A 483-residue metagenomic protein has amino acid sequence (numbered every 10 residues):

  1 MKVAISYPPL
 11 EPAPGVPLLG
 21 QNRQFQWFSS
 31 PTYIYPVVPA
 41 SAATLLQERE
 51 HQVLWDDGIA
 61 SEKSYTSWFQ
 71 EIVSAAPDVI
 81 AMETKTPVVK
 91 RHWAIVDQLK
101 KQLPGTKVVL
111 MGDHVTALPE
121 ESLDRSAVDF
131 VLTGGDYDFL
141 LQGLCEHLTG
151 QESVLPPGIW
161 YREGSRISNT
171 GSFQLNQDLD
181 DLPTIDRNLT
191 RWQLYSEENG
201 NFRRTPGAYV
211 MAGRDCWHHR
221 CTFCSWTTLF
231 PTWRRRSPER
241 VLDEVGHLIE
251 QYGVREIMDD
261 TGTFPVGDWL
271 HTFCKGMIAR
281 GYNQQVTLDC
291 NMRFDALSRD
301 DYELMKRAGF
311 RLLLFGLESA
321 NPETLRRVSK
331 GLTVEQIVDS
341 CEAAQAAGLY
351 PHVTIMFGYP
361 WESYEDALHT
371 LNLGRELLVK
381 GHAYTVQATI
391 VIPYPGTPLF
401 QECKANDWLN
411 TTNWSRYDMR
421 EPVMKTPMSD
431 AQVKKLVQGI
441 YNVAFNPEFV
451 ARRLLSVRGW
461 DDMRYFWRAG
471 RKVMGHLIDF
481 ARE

Functional and structural regions predicted by a protein language model:
K2-I5, I72-V73, D78, P398-F400 (+2 more regions): Radical SAM enzyme core and accessory elements
V3-P31: Short glycine-rich His-centered loop
P12-V16, G267-D268, E323, R327-V328 (+4 more regions): Flexible glycine/acidic-rich beta-alpha junction loops that bind and position SAM and/or redox cofactors in anaerobic
V38, L45-L46, H51-L175, I392 (+1 more regions): Glycine-rich beta-alpha loop elements in corrinoid/cobalamin-binding modules across cobalamin-dependent enzymes
D78, D129, R255, R311 (+1 more regions): Conserved acidic residues
E120-D124, D301, W361-E376: Catalytic cores of alpha/beta
D180-D181, I185-H352, F357-Y359, N372: Radical SAM [4Fe-4S] cluster-binding motif and immediate context
